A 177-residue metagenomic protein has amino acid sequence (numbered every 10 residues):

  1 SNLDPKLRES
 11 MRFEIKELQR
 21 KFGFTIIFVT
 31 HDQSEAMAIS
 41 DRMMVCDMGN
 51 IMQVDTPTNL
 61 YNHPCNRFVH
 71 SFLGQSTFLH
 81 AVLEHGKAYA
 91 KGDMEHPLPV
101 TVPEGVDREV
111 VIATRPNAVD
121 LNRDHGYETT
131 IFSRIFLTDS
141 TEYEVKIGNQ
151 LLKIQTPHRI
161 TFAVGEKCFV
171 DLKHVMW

Functional and structural regions predicted by a protein language model:
S1-F68: ABC ATPase nucleotide-binding domains
F13, R67, H80-A81, T129-F132: Small-residue-enriched segments and motifs
K16-Q19, R42, I51, P57 (+4 more regions): Generic alpha-helical hydrophobic packing signal
T56-K87: ABC transporter nucleotide-binding domain
S76, K87-W177: Non-catalytic connector elements of ABC transporters
